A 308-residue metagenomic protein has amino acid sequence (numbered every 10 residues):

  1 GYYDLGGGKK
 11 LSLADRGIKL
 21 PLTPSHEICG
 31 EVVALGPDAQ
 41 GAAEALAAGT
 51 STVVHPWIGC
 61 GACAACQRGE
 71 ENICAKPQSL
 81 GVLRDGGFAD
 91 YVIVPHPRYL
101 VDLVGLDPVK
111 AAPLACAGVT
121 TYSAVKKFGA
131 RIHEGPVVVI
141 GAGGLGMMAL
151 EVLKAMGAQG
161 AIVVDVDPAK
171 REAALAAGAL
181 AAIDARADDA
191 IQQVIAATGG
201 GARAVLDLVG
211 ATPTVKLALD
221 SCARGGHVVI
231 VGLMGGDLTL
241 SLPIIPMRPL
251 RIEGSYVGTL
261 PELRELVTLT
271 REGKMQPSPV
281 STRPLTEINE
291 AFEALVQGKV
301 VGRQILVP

Functional and structural regions predicted by a protein language model:
Y2-D4, P56-A89, K110, A130-I132: Phosphate-binding beta-alpha-beta segment of Rossmann-like dinucleotide-binding domains, i.e., the NAD(P)
Y3-A64, V104-L106: Glycine-rich beta-strand-centered segment in the early N-terminal region that forms part of a ligand/cofactor-binding
E27, T50-S51, A65, Y91 (+2 more regions): Residue-level marker of beta-strand positions
D90, Y99, V104-D188, Q192-Q193: Mid-domain Rossmann-like dinucleotide-binding core that forms the NAD(H)/NADP(H) cofactor-binding site
F128-H133, R171-R251: Glycine-rich cofactor phosphate-binding loops and adjacent beta1-alpha1 units of small-molecule cofactor enzyme domains
V166-D167, M234, G258: Residues in the short beta-alpha loop(s) of Rossmann-like NAD(P)-binding domains
P168, K216-D220, L260-P308: C-terminal hydrophobic helical "lid"/dimerization subdomain of Rossmann-like NAD(P)H-dependent oxidoreductases
H227-V229, T239-P279: Rossmann-fold dehydrogenase core element
